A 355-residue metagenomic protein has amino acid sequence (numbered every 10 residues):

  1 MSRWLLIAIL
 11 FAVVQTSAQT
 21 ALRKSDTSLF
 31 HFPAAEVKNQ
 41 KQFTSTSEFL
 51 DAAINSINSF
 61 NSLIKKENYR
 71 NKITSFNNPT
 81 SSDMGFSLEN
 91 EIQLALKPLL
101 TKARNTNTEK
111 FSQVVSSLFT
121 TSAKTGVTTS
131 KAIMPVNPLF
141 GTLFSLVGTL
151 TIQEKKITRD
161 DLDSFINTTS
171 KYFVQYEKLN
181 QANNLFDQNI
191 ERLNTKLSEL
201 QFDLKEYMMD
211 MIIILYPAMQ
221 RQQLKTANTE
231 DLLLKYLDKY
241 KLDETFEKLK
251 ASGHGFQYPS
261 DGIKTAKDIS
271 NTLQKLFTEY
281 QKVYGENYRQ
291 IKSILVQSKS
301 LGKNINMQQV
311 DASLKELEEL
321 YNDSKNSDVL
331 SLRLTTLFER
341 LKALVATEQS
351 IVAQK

Functional and structural regions predicted by a protein language model:
M1-K355: Extracellular, luminal, or virion-exposed ectodomains of exported proteins
